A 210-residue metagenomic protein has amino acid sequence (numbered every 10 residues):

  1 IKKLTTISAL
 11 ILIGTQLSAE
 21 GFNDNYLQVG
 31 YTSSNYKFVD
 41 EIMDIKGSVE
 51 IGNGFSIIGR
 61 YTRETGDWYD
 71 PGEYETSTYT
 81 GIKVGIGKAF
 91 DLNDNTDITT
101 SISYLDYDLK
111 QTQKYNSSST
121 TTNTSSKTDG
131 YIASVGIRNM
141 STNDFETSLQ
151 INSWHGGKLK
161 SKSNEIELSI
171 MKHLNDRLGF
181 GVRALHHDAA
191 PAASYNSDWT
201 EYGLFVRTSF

Functional and structural regions predicted by a protein language model:
I1-D24, F210: Cleavable N-terminal export/targeting peptides
S18-Y69, R207-S209: Short glycine/proline- and aromatic-enriched beta-strand/turn motifs that initiate or cap beta-hairpins
N23, V39-M43, T76-I82, D106 (+3 more regions): Residues that define the transmembrane beta-barrel architecture of outer-membrane proteins
N25-L27, N53-G59, N93-I98, S141-L149 (+1 more regions): Repeated loop/turn-to-beta-strand initiation elements of outer-membrane beta-barrel proteins
Y31-N35, Y61-D67, T80, F90 (+6 more regions): Transmembrane beta-strands of outer-membrane beta-barrel pores
S33, Y69-Y74, N116-T124, S153-G157 (+2 more regions): Extracellular loop and loop/strand-boundary signature of outer-membrane beta-barrel proteins
K46-S48, G85-G87, S134-R138, E167-S169 (+1 more regions): Outer-membrane beta-barrel architecture
I170-K172, D198-F210: Outer-membrane beta-barrel "beta-signal"
